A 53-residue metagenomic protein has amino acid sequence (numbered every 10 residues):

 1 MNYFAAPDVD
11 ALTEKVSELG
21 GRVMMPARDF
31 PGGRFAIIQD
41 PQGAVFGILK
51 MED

Functional and structural regions predicted by a protein language model:
Y3-A5: Short hydrophobic/aromatic beta-strand micro-patches that form the beta-sheet surface supporting nucleotide- or nucleic
T13-D53: Vicinal oxygen chelate
